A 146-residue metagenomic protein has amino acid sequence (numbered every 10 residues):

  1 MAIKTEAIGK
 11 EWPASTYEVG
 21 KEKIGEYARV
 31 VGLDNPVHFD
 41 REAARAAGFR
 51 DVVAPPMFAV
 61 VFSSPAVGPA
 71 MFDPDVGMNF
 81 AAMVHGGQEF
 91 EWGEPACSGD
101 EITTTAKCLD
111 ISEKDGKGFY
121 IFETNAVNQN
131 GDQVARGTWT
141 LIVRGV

Functional and structural regions predicted by a protein language model:
M1-H85: Hot-dog-fold acyl-thioester-processing enzymes
M1-I3, W92-V146: HotDog/MaoC-like acyl-thioester-processing domains
G87-E91: Short alpha-helix capping/helix-loop boundary micro-motifs
